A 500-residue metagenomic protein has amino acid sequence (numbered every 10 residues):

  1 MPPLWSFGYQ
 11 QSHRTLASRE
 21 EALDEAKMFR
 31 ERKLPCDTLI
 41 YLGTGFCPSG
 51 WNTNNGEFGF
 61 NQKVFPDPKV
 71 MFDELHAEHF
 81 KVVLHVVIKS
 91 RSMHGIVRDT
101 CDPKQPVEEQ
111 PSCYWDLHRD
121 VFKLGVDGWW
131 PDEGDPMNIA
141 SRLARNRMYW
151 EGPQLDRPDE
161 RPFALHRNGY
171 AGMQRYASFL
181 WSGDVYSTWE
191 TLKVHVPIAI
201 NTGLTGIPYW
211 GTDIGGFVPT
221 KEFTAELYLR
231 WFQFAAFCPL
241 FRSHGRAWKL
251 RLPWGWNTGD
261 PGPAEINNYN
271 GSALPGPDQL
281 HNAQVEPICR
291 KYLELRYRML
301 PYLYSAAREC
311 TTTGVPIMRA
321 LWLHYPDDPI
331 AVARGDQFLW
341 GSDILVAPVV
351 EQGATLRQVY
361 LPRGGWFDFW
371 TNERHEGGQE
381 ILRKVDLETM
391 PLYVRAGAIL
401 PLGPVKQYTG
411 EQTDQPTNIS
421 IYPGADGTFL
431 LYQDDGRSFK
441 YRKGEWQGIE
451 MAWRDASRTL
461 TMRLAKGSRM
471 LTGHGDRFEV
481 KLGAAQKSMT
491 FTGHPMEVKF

Functional and structural regions predicted by a protein language model:
M1-T389, V394-R395: Catalytic-domain carbohydrate-binding cleft regions of carbohydrate-active enzymes
T389-F500: Accessory, solvent-exposed terminal regions and/or long lumenal/extracellular loops of proteins
